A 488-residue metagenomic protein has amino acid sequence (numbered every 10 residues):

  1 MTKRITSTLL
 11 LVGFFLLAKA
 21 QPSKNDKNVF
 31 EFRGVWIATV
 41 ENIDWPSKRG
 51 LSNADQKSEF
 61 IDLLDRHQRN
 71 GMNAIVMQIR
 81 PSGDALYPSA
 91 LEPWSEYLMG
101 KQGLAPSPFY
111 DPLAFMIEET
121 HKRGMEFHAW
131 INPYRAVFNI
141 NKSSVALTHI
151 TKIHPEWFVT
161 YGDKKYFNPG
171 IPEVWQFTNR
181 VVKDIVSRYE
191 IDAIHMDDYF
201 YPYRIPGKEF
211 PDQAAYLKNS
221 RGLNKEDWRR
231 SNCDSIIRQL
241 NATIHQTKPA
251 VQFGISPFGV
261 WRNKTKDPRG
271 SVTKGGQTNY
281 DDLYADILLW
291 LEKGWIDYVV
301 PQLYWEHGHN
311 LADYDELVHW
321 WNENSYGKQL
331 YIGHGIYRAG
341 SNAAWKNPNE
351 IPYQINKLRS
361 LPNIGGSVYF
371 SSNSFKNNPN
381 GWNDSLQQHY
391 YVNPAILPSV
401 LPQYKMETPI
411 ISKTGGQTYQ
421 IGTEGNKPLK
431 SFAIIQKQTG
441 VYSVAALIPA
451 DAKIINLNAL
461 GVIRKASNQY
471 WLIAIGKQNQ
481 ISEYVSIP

Functional and structural regions predicted by a protein language model:
F30, A38, N42-S58, A129 (+2 more regions): Active-site-adjacent "subsite" loops/lids of carbohydrate-active enzymes
A38-T39, Q252-G275, L303, L317-I351: Active-site clefts of carbohydrate-active enzymes
I43-A54, W94-Y110, Y161-Q176, R221-D234 (+3 more regions): The substrate-binding groove and active-site-proximal loops of carbohydrate-active enzymes, especially glycoside
S58-D84, R188-I191: Catalytic domains of carbohydrate-active enzymes, especially glycoside hydrolases
N70-S107: Aromatic-lined carbohydrate-binding/catalytic grooves of carbohydrate-active enzymes
M72-N73, R80, R123, K152-W295 (+1 more regions): Polysaccharide-binding and catalytic clefts of secreted carbohydrate-active enzymes
Y284-N310, Y326-L401: Substrate-binding cleft of secreted/luminal carbohydrate-active enzymes
K477-P488: Extracellular fibronectin type III
